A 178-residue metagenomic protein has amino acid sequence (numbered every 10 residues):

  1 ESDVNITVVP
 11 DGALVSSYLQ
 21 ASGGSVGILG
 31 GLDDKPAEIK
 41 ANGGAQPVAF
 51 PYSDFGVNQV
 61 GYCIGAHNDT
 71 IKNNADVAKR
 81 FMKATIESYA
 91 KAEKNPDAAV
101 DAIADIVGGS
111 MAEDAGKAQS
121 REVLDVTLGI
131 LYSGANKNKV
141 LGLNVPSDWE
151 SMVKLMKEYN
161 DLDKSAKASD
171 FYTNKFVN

Functional and structural regions predicted by a protein language model:
E1-P10, G24, A45-A49, L162-A168: A local structural motif
S2-Q20, D33-D34: Short helix-initiation/N-cap motifs at beta->coil->alpha
D11, D54, F176: Residues that form or immediately flank small-molecule/cofactor binding pockets and catalytic motifs
L14, G23-M111: Pocket-lining segment of extracytoplasmic ligand-binding domains
S17-Y18, E38, L155: Well-formed, non-transmembrane alpha-helical positions, independent of function
N74-Y159: Secondary-structure end/capping motifs
P146-N178: Conserved C-terminal helix/tail region of periplasmic/extracytoplasmic solute-binding proteins
